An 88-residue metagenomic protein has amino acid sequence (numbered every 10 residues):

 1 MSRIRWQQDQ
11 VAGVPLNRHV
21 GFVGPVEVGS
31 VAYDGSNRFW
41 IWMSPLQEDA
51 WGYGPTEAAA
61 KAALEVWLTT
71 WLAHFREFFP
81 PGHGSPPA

Functional and structural regions predicted by a protein language model:
M1-F39: Short N-terminal "domain-start" leader segments that mark the transition from disordered tails or signal peptides into
M1-V11, F39-A88: Mixed-charge, Lys/Arg-enriched low-complexity segments
